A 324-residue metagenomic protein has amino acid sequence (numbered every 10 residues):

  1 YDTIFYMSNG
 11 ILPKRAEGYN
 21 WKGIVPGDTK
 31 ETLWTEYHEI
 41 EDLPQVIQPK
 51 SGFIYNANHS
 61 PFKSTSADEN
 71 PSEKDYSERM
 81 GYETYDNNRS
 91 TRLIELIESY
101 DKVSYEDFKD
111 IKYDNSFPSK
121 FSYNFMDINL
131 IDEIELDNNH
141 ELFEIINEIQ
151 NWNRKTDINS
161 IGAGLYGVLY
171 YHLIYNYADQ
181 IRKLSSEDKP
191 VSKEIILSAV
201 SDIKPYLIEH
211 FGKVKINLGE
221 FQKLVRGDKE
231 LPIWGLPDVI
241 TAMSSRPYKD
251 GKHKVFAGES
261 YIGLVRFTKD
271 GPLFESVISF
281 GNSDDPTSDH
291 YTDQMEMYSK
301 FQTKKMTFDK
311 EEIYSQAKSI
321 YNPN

Functional and structural regions predicted by a protein language model:
Y1-Y123, N138, N147, N151-N324: C-terminal/peripheral segments of proteins
I128-L136, N147: Extended, charged coiled-coil helical stalks used as long, distance-spanning scaffolds in large assemblies
